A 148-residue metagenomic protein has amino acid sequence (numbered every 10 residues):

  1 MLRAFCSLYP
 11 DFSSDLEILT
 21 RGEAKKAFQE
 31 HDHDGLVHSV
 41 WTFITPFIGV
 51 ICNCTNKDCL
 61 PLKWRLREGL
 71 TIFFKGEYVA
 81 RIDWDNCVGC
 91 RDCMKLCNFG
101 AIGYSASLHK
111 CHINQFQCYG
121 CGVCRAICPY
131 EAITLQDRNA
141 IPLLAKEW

Functional and structural regions predicted by a protein language model:
M1-V79: Catalytic cores of enzyme domains
V40-F47, R67-L96, G100-G120, T134-L144 (+1 more regions): Ferredoxin-like iron-sulfur electron-transfer modules
T55, G120-C121: Short, cationic-aromatic polyanion-contact patches
N56, N98-F99, Y130: ATP/adenylate-binding site constellation spanning eukaryotic-like Ser/Thr protein kinases, ABC-transporter
